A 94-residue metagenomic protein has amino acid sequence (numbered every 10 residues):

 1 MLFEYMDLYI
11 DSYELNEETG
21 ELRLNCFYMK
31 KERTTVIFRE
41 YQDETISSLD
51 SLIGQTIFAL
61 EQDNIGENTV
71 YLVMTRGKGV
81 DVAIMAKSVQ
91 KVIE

Functional and structural regions predicted by a protein language model:
M1-E94: Surface-exposed, interaction-prone regions used to assemble/regulate multi-protein complexes
